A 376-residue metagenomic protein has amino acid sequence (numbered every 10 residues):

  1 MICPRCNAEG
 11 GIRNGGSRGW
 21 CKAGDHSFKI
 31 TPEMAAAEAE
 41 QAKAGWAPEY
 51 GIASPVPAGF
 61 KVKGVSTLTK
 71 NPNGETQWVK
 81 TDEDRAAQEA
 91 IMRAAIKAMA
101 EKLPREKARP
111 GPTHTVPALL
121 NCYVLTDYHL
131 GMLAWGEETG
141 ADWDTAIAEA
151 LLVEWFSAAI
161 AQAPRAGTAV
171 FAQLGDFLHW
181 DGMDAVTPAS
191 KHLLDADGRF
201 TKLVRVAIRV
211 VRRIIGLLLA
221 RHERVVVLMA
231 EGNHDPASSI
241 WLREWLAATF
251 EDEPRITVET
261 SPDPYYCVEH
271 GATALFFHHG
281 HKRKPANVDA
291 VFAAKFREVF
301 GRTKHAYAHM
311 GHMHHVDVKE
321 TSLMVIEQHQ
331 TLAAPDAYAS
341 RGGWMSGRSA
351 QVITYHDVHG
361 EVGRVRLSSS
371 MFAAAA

Functional and structural regions predicted by a protein language model:
I2-A8, I12-A146, A161-R165: Acidic, histidine-bearing metal-coordination/catalytic regions of metal-dependent phosphoesterases
H26, H129, H222, N233-D235 (+2 more regions): Histidine-centered active-site/metal-ligand motif
A44-G45, Y50-S54, L219, L246-P264 (+1 more regions): Conserved beta-sheet core of the metallophosphoesterase superfamily
K102-T113, W155, V288-V299: Short, motif-level signal for alpha-helix interfacial/capping segments enriched in acidic residues and aromatics/proline
A108-Y128, G136, A141-I256: Core catalytic region of metal-dependent phosphoesterases/phosphodiesterases, especially metallo-beta-lactamase-like
